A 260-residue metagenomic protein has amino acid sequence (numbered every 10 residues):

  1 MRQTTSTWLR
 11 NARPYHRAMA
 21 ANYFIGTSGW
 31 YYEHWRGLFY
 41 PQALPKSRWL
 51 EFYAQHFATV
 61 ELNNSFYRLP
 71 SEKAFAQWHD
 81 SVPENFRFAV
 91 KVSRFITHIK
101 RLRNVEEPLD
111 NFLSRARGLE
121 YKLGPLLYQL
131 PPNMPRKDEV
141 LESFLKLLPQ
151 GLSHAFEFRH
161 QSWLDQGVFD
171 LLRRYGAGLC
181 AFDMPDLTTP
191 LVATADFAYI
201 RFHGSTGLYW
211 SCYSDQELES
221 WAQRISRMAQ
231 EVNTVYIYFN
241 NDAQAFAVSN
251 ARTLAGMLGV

Functional and structural regions predicted by a protein language model:
W8-V260: Residues lining hydrophobic/aromatic ligand-binding pockets adjacent to catalytic sites
